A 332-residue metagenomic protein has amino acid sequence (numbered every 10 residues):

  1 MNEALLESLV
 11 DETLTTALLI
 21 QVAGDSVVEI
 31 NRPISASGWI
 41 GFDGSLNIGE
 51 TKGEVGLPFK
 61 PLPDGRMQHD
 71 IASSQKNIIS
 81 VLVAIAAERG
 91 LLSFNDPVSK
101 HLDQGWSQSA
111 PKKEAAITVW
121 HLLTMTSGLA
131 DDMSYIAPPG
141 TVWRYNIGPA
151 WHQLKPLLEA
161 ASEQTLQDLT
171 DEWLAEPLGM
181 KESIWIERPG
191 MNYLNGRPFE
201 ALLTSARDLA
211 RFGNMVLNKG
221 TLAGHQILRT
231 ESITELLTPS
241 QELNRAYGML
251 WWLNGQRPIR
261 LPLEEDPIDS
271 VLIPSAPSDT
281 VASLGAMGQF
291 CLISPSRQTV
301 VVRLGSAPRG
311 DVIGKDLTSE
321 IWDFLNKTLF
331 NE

Functional and structural regions predicted by a protein language model:
M1-L9: Short, basic/aromatic recognition patches
L9-L62, C291-S294, Q298-V302: A short, well-structured edge-of-sheet supersecondary motif
G24, K52, G56-P58, M67-S93 (+2 more regions): Active-site SXXK
F59-P61, G65, D70-S73, E88-L129 (+3 more regions): Active-site helix/loop module of the DD-peptidase/beta-lactamase fold, centered on the serine-lysine SxxK catalytic
P111, A137-N146, N195-L203, S283-L284: Solvent-exposed loop and edge beta-strand segments that line ligand/cofactor-binding and catalytic clefts
A150-L157, E200-L222, Q289-G305: Active-site-proximal alpha-helical segments within enzyme catalytic domains
E182, E187, P239-V300: Active-site Gly/Thr loop motif
T280-E332: Structured C-terminal helix/loop/strand segments within mature extracytoplasmic catalytic/sensor domains
